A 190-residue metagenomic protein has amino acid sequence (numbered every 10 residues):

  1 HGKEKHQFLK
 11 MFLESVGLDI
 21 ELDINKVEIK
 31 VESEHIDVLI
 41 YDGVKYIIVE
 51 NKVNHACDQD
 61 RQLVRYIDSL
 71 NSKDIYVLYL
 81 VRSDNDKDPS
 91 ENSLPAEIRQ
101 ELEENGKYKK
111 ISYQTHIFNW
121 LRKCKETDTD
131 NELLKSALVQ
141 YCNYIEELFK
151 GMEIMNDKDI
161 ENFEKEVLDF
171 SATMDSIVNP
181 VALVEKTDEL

Functional and structural regions predicted by a protein language model:
H1-L190: Charged, terminal alpha-helix-loop-beta segments that serve as non-catalytic nucleic-acid engagement and/or assembly
